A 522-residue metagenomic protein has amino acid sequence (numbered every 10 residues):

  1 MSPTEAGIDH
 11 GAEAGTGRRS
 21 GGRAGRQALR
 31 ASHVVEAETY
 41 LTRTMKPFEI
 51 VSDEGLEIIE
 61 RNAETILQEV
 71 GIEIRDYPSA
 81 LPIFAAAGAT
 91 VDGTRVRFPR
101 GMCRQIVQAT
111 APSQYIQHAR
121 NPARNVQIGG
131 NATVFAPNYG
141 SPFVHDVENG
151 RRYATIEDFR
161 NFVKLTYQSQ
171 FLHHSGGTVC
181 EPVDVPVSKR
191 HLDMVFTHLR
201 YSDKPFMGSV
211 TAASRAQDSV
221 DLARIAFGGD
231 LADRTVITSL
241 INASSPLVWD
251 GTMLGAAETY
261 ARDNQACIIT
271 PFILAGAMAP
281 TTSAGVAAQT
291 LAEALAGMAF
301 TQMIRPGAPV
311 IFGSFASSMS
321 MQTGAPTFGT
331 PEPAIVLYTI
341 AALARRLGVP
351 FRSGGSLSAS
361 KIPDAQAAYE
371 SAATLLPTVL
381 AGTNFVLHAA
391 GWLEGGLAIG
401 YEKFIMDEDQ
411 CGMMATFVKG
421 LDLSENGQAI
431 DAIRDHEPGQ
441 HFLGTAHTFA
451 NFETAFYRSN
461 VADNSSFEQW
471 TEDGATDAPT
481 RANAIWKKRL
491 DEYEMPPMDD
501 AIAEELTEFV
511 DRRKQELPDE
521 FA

Functional and structural regions predicted by a protein language model:
P3, H10-T16, S20-E36, I50-N62 (+3 more regions): Catalytic-core signal marking the mid-to-C-terminal active-site face
V35-T39, G55-E64, Q127-E148, V349-S358: N-terminal small/glycine-rich loop or linker at the start of catalytic domains across soluble metabolic enzymes
T39-T110: N-terminal alpha-helical transmembrane segments of multi-pass membrane transport and channel/translocase proteins
E54, I58, R75, S79 (+13 more regions): Conserved active-site and cofactor/substrate-binding residues in soluble primary-metabolism enzymes
A63, I83-F84, L295, T378 (+1 more regions): Buried hydrophobic positions in well-ordered alpha/beta secondary-structure cores of metabolic enzymes
E73-L81, D92-R95, H173, D233 (+7 more regions): Flexible, glycine/charged-enriched surface loops at secondary-structure junctions
V96-P280, A284: Catalytic alpha/beta active-site cores
L240-Q410: Glycine-rich anion/phosphate-binding loop at the beta-strand->alpha-helix junction
